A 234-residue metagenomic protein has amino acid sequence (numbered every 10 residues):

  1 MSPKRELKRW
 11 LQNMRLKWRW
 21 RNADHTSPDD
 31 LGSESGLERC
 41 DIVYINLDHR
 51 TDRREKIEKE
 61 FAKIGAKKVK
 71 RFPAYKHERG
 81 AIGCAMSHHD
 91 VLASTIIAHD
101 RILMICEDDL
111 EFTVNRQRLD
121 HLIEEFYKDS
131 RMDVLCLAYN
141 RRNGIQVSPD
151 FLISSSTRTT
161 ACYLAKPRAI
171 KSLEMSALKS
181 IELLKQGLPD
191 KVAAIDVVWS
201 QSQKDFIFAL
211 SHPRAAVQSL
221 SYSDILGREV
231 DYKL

Functional and structural regions predicted by a protein language model:
S2-C106, L110-L234: An acidic/histidine-cluster motif and surrounding catalytic segment that typifies divalent-metal-assisted enzyme active
